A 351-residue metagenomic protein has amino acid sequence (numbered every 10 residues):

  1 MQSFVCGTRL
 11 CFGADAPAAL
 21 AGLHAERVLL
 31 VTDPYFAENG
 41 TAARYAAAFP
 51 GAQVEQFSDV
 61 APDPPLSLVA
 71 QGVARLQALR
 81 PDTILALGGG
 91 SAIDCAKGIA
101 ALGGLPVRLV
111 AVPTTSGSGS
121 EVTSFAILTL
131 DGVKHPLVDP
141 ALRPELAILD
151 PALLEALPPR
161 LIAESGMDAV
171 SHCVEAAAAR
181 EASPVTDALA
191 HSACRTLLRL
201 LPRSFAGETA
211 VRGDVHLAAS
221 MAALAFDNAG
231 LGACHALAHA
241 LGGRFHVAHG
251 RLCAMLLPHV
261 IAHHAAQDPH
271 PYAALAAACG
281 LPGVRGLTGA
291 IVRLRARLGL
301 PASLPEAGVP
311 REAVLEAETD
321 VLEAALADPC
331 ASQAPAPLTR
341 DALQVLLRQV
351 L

Functional and structural regions predicted by a protein language model:
M1-T83, L304-P305: ATP/NTP phosphate-donor binding region
T8, A14-D15, T32-P34, V60 (+10 more regions): Fold-independent oxyanion-binding glycine-rich loops and adjacent beta-strand/coil segments at enzyme active sites
L20, E38-T41, L66-S67, S91-G98 (+3 more regions): Short glycine/serine/threonine-rich phosphate/pyrophosphate-binding segments that cradle anionic phosphate groups
L76-T114, L237: A short, small-residue-rich loop immediately preceding and capping a beta-strand
A101-V185, P271-A274: A glycine/threonine-rich phosphate-anchoring loop and its flanking beta-alpha core in nucleotide/phosphate-binding
A176-R293: Active-site segments that bind and position negatively charged phosphate/pyrophosphate groups
Y272, A276-L351: C-terminal charged capping/lid subdomain of soluble metabolic enzymes
